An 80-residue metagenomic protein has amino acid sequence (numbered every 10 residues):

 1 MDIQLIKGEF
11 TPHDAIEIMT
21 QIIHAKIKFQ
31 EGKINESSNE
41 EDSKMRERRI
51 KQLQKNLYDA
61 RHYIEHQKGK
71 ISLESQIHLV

Functional and structural regions predicted by a protein language model:
M1-V80: Extended, charge-rich alpha-helical interface modules
